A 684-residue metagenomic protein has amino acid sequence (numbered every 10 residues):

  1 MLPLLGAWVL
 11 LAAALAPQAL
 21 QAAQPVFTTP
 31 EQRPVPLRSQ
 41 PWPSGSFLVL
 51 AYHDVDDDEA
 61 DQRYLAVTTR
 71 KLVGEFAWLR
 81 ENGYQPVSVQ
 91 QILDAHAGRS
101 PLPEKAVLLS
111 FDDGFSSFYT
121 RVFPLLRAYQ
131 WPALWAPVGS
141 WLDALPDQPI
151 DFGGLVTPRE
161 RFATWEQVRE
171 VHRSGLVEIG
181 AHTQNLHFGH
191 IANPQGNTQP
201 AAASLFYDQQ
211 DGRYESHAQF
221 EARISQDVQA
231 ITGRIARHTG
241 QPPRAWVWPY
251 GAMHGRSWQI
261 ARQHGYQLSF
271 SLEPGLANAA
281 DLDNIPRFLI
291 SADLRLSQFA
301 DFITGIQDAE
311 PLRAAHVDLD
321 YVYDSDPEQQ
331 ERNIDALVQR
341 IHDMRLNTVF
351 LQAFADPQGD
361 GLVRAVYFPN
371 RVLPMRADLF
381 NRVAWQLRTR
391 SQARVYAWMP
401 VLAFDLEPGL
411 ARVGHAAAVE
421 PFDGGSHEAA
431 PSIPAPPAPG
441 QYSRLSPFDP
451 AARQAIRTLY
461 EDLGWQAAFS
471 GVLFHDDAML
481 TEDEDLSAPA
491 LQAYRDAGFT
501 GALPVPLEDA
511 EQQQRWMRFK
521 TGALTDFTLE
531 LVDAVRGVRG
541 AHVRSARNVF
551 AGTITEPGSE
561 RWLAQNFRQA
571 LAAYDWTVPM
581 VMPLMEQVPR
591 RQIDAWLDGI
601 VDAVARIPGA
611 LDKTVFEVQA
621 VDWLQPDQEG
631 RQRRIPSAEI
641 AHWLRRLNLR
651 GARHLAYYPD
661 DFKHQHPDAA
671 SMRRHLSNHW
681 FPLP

Functional and structural regions predicted by a protein language model:
L50-D57, Q62, K105-V107, R127-A252 (+2 more regions): Metal-dependent polysaccharide deacetylase catalytic core of the NodB/CE4 family, i.e., the active-site-bearing domain
E59-A66, K105-F115, F152-P158, H217-E221 (+7 more regions): The substrate-binding groove and active-site-proximal loops of carbohydrate-active enzymes, especially glycoside
K71-V87, R332-Q358, Q466-A467, A570-V578 (+2 more regions): Catalytic domains of carbohydrate-active enzymes, especially glycoside hydrolases
Y84-D94, L102, M344-A377: Aromatic-lined carbohydrate-binding/catalytic grooves of carbohydrate-active enzymes
P149-T157, P311-H316, V322-Q329, Y396-A467 (+1 more regions): Active-site-adjacent "subsite" loops/lids of carbohydrate-active enzymes
L186, A192-F220, R340, P421-A573 (+1 more regions): Polysaccharide-binding and catalytic clefts of secreted carbohydrate-active enzymes
A252-R287, D405-E407, E482, R544-P583: Substrate-binding cleft/loops of secretory-pathway carbohydrate-active enzymes
L272, L276-A277, N347, A573-I593 (+2 more regions): Substrate-binding cleft of secreted/luminal carbohydrate-active enzymes
